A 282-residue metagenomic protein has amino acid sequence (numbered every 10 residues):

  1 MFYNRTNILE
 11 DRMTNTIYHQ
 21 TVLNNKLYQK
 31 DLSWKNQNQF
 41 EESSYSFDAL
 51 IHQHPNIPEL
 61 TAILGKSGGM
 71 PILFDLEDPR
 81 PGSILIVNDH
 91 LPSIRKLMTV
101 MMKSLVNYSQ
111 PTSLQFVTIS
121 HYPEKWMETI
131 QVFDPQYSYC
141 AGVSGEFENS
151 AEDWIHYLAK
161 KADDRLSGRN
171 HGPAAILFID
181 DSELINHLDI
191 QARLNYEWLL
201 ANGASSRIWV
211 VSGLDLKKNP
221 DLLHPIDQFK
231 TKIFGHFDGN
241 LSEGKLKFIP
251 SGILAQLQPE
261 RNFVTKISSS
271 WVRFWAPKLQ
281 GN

Functional and structural regions predicted by a protein language model:
R5-I8, F248: N-terminal cationic leader/targeting segments used for protein routing and processing
N7-I8, N24, F40-F237, A255 (+2 more regions): P-loop NTPase catalytic phosphate-binding loop
R12-S46: Interdomain "pre-motor" coupling segment immediately N-terminal to P-loop NTPase/helicase cores
E243-N282: Conserved P-loop NTPase
